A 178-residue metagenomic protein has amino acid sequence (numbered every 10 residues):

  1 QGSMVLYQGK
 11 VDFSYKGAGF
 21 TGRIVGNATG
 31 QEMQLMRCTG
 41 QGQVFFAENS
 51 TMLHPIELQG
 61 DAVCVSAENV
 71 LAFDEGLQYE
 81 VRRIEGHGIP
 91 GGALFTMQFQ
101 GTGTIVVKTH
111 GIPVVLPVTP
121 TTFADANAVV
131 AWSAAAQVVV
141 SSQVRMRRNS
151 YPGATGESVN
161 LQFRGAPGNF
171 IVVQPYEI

Functional and structural regions predicted by a protein language model:
Q1-I178: Composition-driven recognition of glycine/serine/threonine/acidic- and proline-rich low-complexity segments and repeats
